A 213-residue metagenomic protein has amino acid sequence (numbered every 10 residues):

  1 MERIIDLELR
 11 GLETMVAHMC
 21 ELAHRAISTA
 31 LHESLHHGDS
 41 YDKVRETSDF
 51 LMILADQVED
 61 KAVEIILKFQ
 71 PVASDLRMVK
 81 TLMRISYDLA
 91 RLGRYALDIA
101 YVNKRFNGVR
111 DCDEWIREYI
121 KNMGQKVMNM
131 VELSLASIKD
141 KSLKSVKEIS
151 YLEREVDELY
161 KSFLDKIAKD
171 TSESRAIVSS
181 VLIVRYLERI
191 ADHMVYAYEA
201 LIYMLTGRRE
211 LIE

Functional and structural regions predicted by a protein language model:
M1-E213: Cytosolic, long alpha-helical scaffolding segments
